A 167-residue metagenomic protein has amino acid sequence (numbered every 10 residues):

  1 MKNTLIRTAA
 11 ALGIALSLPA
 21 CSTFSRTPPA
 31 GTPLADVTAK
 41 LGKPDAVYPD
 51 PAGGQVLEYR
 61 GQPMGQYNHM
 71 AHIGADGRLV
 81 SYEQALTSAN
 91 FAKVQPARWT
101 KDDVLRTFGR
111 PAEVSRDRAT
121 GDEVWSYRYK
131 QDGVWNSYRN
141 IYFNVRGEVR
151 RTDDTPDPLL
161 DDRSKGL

Functional and structural regions predicted by a protein language model:
M1-A10: Bacterial N-terminal signal peptides that target proteins for export
A11-A15: Classic N-terminal secretory signal peptides
S17-A20: C-terminal motif of bacterial Sec signal peptides marking the signal peptidase cleavage site
S22-L167: Residues within mature, well-folded domains
